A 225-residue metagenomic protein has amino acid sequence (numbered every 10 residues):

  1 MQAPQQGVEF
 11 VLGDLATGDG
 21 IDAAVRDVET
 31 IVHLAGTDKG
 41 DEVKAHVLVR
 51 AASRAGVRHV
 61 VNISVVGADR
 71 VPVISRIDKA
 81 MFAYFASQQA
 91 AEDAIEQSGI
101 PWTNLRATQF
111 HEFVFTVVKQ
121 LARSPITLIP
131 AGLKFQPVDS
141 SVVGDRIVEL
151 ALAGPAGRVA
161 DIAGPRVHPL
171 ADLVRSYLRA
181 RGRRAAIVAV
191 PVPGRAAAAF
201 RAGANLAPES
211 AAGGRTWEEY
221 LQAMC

Functional and structural regions predicted by a protein language model:
M1, L34-A35, V60-V66, L105-A107: SDR active-site strand-loop-helix element
Q5, F10, A16-G18, A55-R58 (+2 more regions): Oxidoreductase cofactor-interface core, primarily capturing Rossmann-like NAD(P)-dependent enzymes
V11, G18-V60, Q88-Q97: NAD(P)-cofactor binding segment of oxidoreductase domains
D22, H46-V49, S140-V148, G214-Q222: Short, amphipathic alpha-helical "lid/cap" segments that border enzyme active or binding sites
A202-G203, A207-C225: Amphipathic terminal alpha-helices
